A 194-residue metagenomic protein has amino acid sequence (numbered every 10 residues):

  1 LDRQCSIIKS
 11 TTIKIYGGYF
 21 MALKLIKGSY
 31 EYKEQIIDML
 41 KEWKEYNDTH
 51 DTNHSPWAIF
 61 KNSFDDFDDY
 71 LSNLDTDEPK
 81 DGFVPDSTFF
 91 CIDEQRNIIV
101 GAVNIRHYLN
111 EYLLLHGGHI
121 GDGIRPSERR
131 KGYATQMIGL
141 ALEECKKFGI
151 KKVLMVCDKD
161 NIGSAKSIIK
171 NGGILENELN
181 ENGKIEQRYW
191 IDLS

Functional and structural regions predicted by a protein language model:
K9, I13-H119, K184-S194: GNAT-family acyltransferases
Q35, M137, G163: Charged catalytic carboxylate motif
G121-I124, R130-E143, K166-K170: Conserved acetyl-CoA-binding loop-helix of GNAT-fold acetyltransferases
K147-V156: Conserved GNAT acetyl-CoA-binding A-motif
M155-A165: Conserved beta-strand-loop-alpha-helix junction that forms the acyl-donor binding cleft
V156-C157, I169-R188: Conserved catalytic-core motifs of GNAT/GCN5-like acyltransferases
